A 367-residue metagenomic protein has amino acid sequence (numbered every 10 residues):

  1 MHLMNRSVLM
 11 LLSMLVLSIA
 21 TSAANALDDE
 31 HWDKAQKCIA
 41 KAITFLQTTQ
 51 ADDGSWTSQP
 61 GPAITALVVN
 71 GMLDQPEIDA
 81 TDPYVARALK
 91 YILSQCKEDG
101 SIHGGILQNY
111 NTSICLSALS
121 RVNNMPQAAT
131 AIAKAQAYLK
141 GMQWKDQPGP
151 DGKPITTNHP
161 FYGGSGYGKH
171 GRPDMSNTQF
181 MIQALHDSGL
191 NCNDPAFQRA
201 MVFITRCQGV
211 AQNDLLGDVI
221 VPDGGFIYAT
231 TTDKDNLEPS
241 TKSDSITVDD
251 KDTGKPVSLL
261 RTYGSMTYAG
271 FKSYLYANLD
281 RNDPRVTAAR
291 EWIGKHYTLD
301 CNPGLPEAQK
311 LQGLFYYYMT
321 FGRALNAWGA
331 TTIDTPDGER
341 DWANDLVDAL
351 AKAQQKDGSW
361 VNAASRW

Functional and structural regions predicted by a protein language model:
M1-L12: Bacterial N-terminal signal peptides that target proteins for export
L3, L17, A23-A26, K97: Intrinsically disordered, low-complexity peptide-like regions
M10-A20: Bacterial N-terminal signal peptides
N25-K41, D52-Y84, E98-A137, G141-D348 (+1 more regions): An alpha-helical repeat/solenoid feature that recognizes helix-turn-helix modules
L89-Q95: Active-site-surrounding "flap" and adjacent substrate/cofactor-binding loops of secreted or lumenal enzymes, prototyped
